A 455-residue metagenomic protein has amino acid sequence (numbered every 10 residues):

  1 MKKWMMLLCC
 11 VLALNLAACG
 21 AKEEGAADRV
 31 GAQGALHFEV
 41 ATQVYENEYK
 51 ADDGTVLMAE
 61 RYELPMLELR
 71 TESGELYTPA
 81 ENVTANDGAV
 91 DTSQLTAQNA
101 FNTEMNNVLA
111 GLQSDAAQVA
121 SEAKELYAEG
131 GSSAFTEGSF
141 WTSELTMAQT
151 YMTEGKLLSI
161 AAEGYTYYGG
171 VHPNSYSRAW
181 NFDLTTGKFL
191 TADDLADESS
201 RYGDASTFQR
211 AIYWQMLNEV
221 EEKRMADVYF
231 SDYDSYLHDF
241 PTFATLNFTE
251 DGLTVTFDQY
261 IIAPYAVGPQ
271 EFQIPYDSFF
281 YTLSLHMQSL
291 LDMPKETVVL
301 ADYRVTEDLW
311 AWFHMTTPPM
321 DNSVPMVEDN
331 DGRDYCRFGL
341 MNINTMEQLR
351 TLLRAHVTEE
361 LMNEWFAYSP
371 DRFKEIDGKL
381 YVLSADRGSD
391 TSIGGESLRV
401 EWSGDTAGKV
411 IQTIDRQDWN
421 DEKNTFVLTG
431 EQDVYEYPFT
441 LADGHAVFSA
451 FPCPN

Functional and structural regions predicted by a protein language model:
M1-L7: Positively charged n-region of N-terminal signal peptides that target proteins for export
N15-A18: C-terminal motif of bacterial Sec signal peptides marking the signal peptidase cleavage site
G20-L300: Compositionally biased intrinsically disordered regions enriched in Thr/Gly
M66, A162-T166, T186, D194-A196 (+6 more regions): A mature extracytoplasmic/lumenal domain signature
G74, T78-P79, N86, V90 (+3 more regions): Core segments of small alpha/beta cavity-forming domains
L145-Y151, R178-N181, E396-V400, D433-L441: Hydrophobic/aromatic beta-strand elements that line small-molecule binding cavities or substrate pockets in beta-rich
T150-G155, R372-D421: Surface-exposed, charged secondary-structure patches
L184-T191, K409, D421, T425-F426 (+1 more regions): Short beta-strand edge/turn micro-motifs at domain boundaries
